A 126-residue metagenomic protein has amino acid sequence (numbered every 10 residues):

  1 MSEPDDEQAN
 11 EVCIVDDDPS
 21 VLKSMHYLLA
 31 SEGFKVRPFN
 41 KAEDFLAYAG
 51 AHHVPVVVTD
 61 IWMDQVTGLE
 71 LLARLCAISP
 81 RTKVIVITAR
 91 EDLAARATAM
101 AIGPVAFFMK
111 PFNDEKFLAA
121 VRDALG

Functional and structural regions predicted by a protein language model:
M1-C13, P19-S20, H26, A77 (+1 more regions): Non-catalytic signal-transmission and effector/linker regions of two-component phosphorelay proteins
P19-R37: Two-component/phosphorelay signaling modules centered on CheY-like receiver
L22, D64-Q65, D92: The feature encodes the CheY-like receiver
P38-V56: Acidic, metal-coordinating helix/loop segments flanking the phosphotransfer/catalytic sites of two-component signaling
N40-K41, V66-E70: Acidic catalytic/metal-coordinating carboxylates
T59-D60: Active-site T/S-Asp motif of two-component receiver
E70, E91-A106, A119: Alpha4 helix (beta4-alpha4-beta5 surface) of REC/receiver domains from two-component response regulators
